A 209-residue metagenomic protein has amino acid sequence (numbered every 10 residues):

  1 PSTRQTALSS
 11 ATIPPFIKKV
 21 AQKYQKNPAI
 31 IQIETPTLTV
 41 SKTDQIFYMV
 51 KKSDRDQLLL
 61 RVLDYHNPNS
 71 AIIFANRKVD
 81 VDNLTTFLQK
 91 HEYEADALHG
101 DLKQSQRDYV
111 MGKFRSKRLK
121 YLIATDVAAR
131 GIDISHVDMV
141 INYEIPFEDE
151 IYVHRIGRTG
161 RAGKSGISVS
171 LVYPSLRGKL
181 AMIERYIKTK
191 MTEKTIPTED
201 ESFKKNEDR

Functional and structural regions predicted by a protein language model:
P1-R209: Conserved helicase RecA-like core
